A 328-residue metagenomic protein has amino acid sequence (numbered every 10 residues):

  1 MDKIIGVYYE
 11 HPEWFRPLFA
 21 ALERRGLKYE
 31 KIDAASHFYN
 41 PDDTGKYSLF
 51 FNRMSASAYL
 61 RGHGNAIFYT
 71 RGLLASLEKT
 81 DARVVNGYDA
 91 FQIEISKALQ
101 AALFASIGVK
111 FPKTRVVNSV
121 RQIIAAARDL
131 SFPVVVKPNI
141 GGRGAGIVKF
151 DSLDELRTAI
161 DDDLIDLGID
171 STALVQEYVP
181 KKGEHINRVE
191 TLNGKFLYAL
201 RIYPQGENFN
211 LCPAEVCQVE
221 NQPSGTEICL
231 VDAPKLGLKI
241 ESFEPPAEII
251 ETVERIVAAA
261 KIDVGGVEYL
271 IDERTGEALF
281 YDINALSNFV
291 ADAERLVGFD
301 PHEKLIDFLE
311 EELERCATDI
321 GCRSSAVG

Functional and structural regions predicted by a protein language model:
D2, A75, D89-H185, N193 (+2 more regions): Active-site nucleotide/adenylate-binding loops and adjacent lid/helix of ATP-dependent enzymes
V7-Y8, L192: Short hydrophobic segments within beta-strands
E10-V116: Conserved N-proximal alpha/beta basic substrate-recognition cap immediately N-terminal to, or forming the N-lobe
S55-A58, I140-G141, L286: Short glycine-rich anion-binding loops that position phosphate/pyrophosphate groups of nucleotides and phosphorylated
V134, L197-Y198, G265, E277-Y281: Protein kinase-like catalytic core scaffold
D151-I256: Phosphate-binding site of ATP-dependent enzymes
F243-E244, E248, A258-I262, I271-G328: C-terminal active-site "lid" helix and adjoining low-complexity regulatory extension at the edge of ATP-using catalytic
V267-Y269: Hydrophobic residue at the +6 position relative to the catalytic HRD Asp in the kinase catalytic loop
